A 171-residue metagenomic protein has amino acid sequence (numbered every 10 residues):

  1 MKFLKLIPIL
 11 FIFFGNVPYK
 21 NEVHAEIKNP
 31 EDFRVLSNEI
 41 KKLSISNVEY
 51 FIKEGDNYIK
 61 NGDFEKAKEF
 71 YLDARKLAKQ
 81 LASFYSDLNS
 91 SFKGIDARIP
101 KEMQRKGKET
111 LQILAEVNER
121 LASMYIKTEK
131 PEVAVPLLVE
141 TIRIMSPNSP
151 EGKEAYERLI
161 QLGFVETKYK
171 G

Functional and structural regions predicted by a protein language model:
I27-K28, F92-E109, I160-G171: Alpha-helical linker/edge segments of TPR/alpha-solenoid repeat scaffolds and analogous pre-/post-domain helices
S46, K106-I113, E151: Structural signature of alpha-solenoid helical repeat junctions
E69-I99, E140-E157: Short, charge-rich amphipathic alpha-helical segments embedded in non-transmembrane helical bundles/solenoids
